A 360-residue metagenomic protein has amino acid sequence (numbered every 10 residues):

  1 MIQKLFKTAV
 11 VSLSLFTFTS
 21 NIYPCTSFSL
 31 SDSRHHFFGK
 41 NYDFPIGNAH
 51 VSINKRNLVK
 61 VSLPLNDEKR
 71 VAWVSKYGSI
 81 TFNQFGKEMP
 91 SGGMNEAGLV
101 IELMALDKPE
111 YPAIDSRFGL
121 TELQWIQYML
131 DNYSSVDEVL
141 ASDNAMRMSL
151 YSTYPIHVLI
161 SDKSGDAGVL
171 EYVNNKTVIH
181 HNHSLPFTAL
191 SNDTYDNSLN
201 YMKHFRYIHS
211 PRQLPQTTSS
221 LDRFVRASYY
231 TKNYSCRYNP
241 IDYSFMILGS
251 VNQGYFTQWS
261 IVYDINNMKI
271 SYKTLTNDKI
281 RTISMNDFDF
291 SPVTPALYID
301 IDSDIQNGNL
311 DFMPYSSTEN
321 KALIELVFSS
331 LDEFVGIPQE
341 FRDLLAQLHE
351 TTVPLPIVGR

Functional and structural regions predicted by a protein language model:
M1-V10: Bacterial N-terminal signal peptides that target proteins for export
V11-S12, I22: Cleavable N-terminal signal peptides
T26-K87, M104-D131, I156, D162-R360: C-terminal, well-structured catalytic/ligand-binding subdomain of enzymes
W125-N144: The feature marks the mature, well-folded catalytic cores of soluble enzymes
E138-L159, D166: Secretory/export targeting leaders with adjacent low-complexity proregions
